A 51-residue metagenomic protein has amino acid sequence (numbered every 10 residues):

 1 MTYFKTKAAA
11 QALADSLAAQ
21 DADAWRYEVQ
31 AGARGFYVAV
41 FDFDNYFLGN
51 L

Functional and structural regions predicted by a protein language model:
T2-R26, N50-L51: A short, charged, amphipathic alpha-helix used as a generic interaction element across diverse proteins
R26-L51: Short aromatic-glycine-(Arg/Gly/Cys) micro-motifs in beta-strand/loop hairpins
